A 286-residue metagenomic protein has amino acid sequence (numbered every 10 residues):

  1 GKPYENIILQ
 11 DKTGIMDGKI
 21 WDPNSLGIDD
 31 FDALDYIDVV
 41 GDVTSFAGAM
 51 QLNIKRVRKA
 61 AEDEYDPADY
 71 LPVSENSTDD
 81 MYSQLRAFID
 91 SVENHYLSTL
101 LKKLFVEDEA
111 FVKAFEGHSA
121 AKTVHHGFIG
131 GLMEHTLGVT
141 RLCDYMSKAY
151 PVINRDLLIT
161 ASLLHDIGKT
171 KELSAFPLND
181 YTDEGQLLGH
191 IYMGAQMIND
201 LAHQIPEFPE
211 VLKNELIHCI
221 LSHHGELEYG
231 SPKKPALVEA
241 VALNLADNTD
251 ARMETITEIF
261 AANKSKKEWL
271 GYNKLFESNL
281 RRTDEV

Functional and structural regions predicted by a protein language model:
G1-Y4, G14-D69: OB-fold single-stranded nucleic acid-binding module
N6-D11, A175: Short, acidic/hydrophobic/Gly-rich beta-strand patch recurrent on exposed beta strands that often constitutes part
Q10-K12, V40-G41, S74, I129 (+2 more regions): Metal-centered catalytic cores of metalloenzymes
D38, N244, A262, K266-S278 (+1 more regions): N-terminal intrinsically disordered, cationic/polar leader segments that include organellar targeting peptides
G41, A61, I89-V92, D108 (+4 more regions): Conserved NTP-handling cores and scaffolds of large molecular machines
E64-P67, L71-Q186, E226: Acidic/His-rich, divalent-metal-binding segments that scaffold phosphate/diphosphate chemistry
T78, Y82, L97-S98, D108-F111 (+5 more regions): Alpha-helix initiation and N-capping motif
T123-H125, E134-H135, Y145-N263: Divalent metal-dependent catalytic cores for phosphoryl transfer on phosphate-bearing substrates
